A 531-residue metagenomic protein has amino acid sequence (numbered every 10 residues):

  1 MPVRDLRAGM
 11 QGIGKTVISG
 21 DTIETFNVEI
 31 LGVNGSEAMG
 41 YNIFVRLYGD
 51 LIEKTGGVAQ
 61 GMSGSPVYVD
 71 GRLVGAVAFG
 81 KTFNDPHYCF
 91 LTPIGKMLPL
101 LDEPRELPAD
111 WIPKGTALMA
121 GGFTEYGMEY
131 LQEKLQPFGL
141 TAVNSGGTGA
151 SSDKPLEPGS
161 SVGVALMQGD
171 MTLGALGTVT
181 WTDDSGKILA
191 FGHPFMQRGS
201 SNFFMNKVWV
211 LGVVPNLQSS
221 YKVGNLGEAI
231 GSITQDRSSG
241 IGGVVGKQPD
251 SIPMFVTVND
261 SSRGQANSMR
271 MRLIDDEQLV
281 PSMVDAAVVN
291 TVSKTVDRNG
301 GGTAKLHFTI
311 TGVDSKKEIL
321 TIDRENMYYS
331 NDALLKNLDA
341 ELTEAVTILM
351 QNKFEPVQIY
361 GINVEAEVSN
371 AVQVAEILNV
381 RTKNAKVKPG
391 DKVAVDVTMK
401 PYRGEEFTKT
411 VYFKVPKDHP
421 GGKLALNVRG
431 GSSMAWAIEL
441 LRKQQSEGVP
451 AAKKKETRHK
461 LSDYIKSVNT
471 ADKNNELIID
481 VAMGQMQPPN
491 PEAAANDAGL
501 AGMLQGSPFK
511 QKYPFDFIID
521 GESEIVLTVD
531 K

Functional and structural regions predicted by a protein language model:
M1-K531: Terminal presequence/propeptide segments associated with secretion/organelle targeting and zymogen/polyprotein
